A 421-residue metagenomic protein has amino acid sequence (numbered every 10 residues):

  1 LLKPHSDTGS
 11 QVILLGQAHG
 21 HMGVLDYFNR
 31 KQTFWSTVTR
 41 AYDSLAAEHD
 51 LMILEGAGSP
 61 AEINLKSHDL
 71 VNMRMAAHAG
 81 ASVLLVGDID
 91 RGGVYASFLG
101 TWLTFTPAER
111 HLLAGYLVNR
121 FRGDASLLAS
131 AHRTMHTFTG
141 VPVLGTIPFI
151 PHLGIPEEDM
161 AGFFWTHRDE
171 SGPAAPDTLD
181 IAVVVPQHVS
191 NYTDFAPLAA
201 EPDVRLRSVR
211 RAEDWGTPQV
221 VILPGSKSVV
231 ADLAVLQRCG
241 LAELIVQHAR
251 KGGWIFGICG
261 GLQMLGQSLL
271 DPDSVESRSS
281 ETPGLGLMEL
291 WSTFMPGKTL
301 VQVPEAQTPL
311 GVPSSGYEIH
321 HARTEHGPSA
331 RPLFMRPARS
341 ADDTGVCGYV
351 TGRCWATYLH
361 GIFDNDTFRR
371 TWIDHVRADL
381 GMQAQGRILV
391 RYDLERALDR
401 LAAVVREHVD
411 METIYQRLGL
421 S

Functional and structural regions predicted by a protein language model:
L1-A249, W254, P296-G297, A306-S421: Flexible phosphate-sensing "switch/lid" loops adjacent to ATP/NTP-binding sites across phosphate-transfer
C259: Catalytic nucleophile serine of serine hydrolases, specifically the conserved "nucleophile elbow" pentapeptide
M264: Conserved catalytic-site region of short-chain dehydrogenase/reductase
S268-L269, L290-W291, A322: Short loop segments at secondary-structure junctions
V275-V301: Conserved P-loop NTPase catalytic core
